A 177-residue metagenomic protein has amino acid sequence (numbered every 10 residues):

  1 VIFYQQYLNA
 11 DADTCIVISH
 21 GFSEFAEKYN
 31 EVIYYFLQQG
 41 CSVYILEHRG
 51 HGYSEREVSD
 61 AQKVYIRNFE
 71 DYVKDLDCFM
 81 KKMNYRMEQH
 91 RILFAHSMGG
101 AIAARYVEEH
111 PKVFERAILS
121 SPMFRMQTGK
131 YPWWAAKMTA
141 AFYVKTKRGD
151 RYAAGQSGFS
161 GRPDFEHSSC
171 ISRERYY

Functional and structural regions predicted by a protein language model:
V1-L8: A short loop-to-beta-strand scaffold at the N-terminal edge of the catalytic core in hydrolase folds
L8-C15: Proline/glycine-enriched tight loop/beta-turn segments at coil->beta junctions that connect or precede beta-strands
D13, H20-E24: Active-site glycine-rich loops that stabilize anionic/oxyanionic intermediates across multiple enzyme folds
S23-E31, V43: Serine-hydrolase catalytic-loop signature spanning alpha/beta hydrolases and amidase-signature enzymes
I33-S59: Conserved alpha/beta-hydrolase
V64-N84: Alpha/beta-hydrolase active-site loop
Y85-S97: Alpha/beta-hydrolase fold nucleophile elbow
I102-Y177: Alpha/beta-hydrolase-fold enzymes
